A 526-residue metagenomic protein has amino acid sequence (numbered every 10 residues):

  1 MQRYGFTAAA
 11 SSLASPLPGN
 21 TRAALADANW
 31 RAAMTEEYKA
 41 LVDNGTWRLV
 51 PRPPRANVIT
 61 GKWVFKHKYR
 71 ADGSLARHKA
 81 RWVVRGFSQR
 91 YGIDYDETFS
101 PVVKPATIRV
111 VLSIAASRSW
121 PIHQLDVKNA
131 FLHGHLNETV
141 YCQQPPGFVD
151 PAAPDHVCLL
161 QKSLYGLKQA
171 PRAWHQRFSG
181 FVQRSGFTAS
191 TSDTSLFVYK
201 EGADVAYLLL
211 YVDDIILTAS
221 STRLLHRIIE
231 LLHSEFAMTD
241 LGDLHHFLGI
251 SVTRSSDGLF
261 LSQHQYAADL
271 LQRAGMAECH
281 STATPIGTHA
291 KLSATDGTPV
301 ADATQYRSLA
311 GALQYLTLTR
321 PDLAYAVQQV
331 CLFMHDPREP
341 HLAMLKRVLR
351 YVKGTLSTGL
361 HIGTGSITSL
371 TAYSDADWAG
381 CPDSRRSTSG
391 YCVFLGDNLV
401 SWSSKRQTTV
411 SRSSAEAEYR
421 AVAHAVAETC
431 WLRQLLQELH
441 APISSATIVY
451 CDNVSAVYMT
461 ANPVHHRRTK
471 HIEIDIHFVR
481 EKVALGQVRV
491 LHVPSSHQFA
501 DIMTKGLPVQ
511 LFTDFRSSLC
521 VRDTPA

Functional and structural regions predicted by a protein language model:
M1-L164, K168-G180, R184-T191, L196: Chromodomain-type histone methyl-lysine reader module
T21, M34-E37, L41, W63 (+29 more regions): Mobile genetic element proteins and their domesticated derivatives, centered on retroelements and DNA transposons
A26, K68, L132-Q144, K168-Q169 (+6 more regions): Catalytic palm subdomain of template-directed nucleic-acid polymerases, centered on the conserved carboxylate motif
G61-K66, L125-V127, A312, S369-P382: Two-metal-ion RNase H-like nuclease active-site motif
R81, R85-F87, L313, A372-A415: RNase H-like nuclease fold core
A106, L112, L164, V212 (+3 more regions): C-terminal reverse transcriptase regions that engage the nucleic-acid substrate
D150, H175-V212, I216, L224-H226 (+5 more regions): Active-site palm subdomain of RNA-directed nucleic acid polymerases
H246, F333, S369, S387 (+2 more regions): RNase H-like nuclease module associated with reverse transcription
